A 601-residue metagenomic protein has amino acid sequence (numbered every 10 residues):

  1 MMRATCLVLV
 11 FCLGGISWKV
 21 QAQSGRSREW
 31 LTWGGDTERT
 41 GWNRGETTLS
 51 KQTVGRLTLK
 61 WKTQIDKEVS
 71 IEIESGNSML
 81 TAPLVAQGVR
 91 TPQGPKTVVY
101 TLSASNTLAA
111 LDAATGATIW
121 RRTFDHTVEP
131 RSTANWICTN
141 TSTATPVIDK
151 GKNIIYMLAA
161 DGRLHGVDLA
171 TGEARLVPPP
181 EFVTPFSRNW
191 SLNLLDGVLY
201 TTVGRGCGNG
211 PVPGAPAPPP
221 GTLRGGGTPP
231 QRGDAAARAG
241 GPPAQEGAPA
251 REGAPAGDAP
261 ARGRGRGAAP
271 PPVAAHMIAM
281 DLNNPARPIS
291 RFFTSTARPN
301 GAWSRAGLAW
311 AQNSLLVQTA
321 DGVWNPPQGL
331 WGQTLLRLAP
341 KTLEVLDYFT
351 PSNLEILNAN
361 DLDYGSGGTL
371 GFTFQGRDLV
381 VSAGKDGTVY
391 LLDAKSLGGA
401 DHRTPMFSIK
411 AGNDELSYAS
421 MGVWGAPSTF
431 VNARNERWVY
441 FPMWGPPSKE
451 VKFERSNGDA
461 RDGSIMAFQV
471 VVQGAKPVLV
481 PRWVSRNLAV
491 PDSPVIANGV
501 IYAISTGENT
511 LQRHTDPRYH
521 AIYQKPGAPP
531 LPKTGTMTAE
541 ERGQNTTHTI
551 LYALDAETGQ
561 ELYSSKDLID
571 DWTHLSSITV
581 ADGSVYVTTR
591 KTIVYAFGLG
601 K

Functional and structural regions predicted by a protein language model:
M1-M2: N-terminal secretory signal peptides that target proteins for export/translocation
T5-G15: Bacterial N-terminal signal peptides
V20-K601: Noncatalytic, solvent-exposed loop/strand surfaces of beta-propeller-type extracellular/periplasmic domains
